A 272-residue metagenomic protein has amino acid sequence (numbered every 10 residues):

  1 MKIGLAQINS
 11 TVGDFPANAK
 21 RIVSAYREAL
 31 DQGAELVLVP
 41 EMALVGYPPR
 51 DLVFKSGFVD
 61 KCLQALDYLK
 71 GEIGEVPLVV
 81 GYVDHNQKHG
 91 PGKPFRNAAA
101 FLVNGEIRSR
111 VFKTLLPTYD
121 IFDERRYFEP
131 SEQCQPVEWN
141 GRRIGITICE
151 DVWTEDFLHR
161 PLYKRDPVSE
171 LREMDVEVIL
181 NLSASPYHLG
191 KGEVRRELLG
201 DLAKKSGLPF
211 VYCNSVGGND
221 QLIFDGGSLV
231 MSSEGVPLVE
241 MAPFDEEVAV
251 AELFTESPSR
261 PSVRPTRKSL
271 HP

Functional and structural regions predicted by a protein language model:
M1-P272: Enzyme catalytic cores with a strong preference for nitrogen-chemistry domains
